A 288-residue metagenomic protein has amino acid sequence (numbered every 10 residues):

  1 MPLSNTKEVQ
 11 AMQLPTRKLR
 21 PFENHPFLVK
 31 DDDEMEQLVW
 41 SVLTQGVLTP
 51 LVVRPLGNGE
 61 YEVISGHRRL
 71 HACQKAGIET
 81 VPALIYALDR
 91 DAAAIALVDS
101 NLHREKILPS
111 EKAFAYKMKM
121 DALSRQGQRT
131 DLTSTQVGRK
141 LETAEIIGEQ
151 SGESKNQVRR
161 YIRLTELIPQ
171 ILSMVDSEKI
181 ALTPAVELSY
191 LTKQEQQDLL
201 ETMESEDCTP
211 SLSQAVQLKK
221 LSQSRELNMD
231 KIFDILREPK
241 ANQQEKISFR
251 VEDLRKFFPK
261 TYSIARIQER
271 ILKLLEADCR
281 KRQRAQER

Functional and structural regions predicted by a protein language model:
M1-Y86, A92-K106, R282: Short, charged/polar connector segments at secondary-structure boundaries
R17, E36, W40, H71-Q74 (+9 more regions): Solvent-exposed alpha-helical segments within well-ordered globular domains of core cellular machineries
D31-E34, L38, R68-R69, A94 (+7 more regions): Helical mechanochemical/support elements of P-loop NTPase systems and associated helical scaffolds
H71-E166, Y190: Amphipathic, charge-rich alpha-helical segments that serve as recognition/docking helices
L141, L272-L275: A domain-level signal for the mature, folded cores of soluble proteins
E145, S151, K155-R270: Amphipathic alpha-helical extensions and coiled-coil-like segments
